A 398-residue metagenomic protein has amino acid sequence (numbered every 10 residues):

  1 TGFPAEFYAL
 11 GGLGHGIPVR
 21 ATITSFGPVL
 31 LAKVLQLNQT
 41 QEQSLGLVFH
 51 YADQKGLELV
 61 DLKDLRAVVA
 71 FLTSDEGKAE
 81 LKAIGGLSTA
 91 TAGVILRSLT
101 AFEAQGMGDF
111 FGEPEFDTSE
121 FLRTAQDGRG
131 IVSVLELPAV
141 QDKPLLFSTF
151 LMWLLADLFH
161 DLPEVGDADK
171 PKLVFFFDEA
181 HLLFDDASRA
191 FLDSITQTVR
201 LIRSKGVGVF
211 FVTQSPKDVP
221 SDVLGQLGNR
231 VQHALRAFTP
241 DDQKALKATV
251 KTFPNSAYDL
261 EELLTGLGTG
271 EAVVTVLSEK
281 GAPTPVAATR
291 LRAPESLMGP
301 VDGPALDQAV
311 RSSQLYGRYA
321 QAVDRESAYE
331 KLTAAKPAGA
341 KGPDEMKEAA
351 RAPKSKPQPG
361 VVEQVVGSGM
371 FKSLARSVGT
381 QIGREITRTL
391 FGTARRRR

Functional and structural regions predicted by a protein language model:
T1-Q197, L267, A328: P-loop NTPase motor domains
A9-G12, E136-A139, F177-E179, H233 (+3 more regions): Flexible glycine-/small-residue-rich
G16-A21, L35, V231, T265-M370 (+1 more regions): Conserved P-loop NTPase motor module
L35-N38, G85, S188, V209 (+7 more regions): Hydrophobic alpha-helical scaffolding
L122-Q126, V165-D167, L201, S221-D222 (+4 more regions): Replace "in large, NTP-powered and nucleic-acid-processing enzymes" with "in large, NTP-powered factors and other
L154, L173-L182, S188-S215, V219-V231 (+3 more regions): Extended, hydrophobic alpha-helical segments in both membrane/secreted and soluble proteins
Q197-A282: Conserved ATP-driven motor cores of ASCE-family P-loop NTPases powering translocation/secretion/packaging/pilus
Q358-R398: C-terminal tails and terminal domains of large nucleic-acid-associated and other macromolecular-machine proteins
